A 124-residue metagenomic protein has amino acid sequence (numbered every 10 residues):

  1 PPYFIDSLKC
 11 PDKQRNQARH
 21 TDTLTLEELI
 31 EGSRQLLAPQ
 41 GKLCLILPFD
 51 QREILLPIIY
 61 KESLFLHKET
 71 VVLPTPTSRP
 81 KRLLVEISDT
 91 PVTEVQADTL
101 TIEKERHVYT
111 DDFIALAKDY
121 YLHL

Functional and structural regions predicted by a protein language model:
P1-E28: Mobile active-site "lid"/loop adjacent to the S-adenosyl-L-methionine
F4, E62, T90: Phosphate/oxyanion-binding loops and surfaces in catalytic or ligand/nucleic-acid-binding neighborhoods
D6, P74, I102-K104: Generic structural "secondary-structure junction" signal
A18-D22, P76, R106: Alpha-helix initiation/capping motif
T23-P80, L84-V85: Conserved Class I SAM-dependent methyltransferase catalytic core
R79-L124: SAM/dcSAM-binding transferase cores
